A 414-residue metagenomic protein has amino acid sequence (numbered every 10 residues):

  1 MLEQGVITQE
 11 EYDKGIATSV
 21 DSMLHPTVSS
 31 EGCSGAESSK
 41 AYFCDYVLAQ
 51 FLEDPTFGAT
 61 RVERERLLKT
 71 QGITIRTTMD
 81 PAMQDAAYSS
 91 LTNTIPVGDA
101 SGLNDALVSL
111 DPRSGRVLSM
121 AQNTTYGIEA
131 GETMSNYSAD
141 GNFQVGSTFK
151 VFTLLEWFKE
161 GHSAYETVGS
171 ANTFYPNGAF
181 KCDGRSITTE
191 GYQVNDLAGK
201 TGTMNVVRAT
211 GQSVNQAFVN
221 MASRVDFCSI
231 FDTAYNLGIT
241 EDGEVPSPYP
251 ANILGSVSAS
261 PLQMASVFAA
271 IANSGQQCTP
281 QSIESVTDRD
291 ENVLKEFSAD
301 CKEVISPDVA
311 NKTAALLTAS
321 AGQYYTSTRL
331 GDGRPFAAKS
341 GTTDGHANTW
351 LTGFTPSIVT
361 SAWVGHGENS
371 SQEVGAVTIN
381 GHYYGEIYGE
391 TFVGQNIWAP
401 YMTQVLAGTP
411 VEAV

Functional and structural regions predicted by a protein language model:
M1-Q9, F51, P55, E156 (+8 more regions): A generic secondary-structure signal for well-formed alpha-helical elements
L2-T78, Y235, T240, P250-L254 (+1 more regions): Non-catalytic, structured segments within soluble enzyme domains
E3, I7, E11, S39 (+17 more regions): Stable alpha-helical elements in mature extracytoplasmic
I7, V47, V108, V117 (+1 more regions): Hydrophobic aliphatic residue packing
Y12-D21, V62-Q71, P81-V207, Q212-S213 (+5 more regions): Short pre-catalytic segments that frame enzyme active sites
S29-A49, C182, C228, C278 (+3 more regions): Functionally engaged cysteine thiol sites
C44-G58, V97-D99, K295-E303: Short N-terminal helix-initiation segments at or just after the protein's N-terminus
T77-G98, L107, M120-Q122, I128-A139 (+5 more regions): A penicillin-recognizing enzyme superfamily signal
